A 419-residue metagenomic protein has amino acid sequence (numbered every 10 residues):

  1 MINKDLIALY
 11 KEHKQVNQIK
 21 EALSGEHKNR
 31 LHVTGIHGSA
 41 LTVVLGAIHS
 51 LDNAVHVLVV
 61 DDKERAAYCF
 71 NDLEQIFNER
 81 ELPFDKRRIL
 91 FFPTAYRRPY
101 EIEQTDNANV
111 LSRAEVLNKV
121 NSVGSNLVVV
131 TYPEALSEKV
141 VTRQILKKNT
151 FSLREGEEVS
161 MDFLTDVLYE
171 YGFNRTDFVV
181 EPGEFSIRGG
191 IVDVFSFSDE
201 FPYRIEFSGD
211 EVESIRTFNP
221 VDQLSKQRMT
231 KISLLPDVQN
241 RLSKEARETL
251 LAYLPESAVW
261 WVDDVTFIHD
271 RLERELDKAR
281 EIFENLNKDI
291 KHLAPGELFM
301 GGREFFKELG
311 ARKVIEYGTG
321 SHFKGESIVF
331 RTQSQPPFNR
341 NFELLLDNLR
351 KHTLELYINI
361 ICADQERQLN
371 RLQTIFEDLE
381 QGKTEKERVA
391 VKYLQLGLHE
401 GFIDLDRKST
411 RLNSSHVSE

Functional and structural regions predicted by a protein language model:
M1-R411: ASCE RecA-like P-loop NTPase motor cores that couple ATP hydrolysis to mechanical translocation on nucleic acids
L412-E419: Single conserved hydrophobic/aromatic residue that forms the stacking wall/gate of nucleotide- or nucleobase-binding
